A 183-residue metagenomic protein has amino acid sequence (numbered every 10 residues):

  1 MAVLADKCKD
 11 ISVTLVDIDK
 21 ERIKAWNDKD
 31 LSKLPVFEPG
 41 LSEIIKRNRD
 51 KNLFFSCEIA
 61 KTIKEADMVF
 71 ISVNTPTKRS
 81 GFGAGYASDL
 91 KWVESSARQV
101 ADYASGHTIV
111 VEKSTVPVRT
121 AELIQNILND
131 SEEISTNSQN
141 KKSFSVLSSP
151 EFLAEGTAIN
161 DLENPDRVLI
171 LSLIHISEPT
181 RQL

Functional and structural regions predicted by a protein language model:
M1-S32: NAD(P)+-binding Rossmann beta1-loop-alpha1 motif at the extreme N-terminus of oxidoreductases
L15, F55, I170: Conserved SAM-binding loop
L34-R49, S131-S143: Short mixed-charge
F37-D67, T77-K78: A structured beta-alpha segment of the ubiquitous adenosine-cofactor-binding alpha/beta core
A66, H107, P165-D166: Short, well-ordered alpha-helix to beta-strand connector turns
I71-V73, S114, S172: Glycine-rich, N-terminal phosphate-binding loop of Rossmann-like dinucleotide-binding domains
T77-F152: Rossmann-like NAD(P)(H) cofactor-binding subdomain of soluble oxidoreductases
I174-L183: Single conserved hydrophobic/aromatic residue that forms the stacking wall/gate of nucleotide- or nucleobase-binding
